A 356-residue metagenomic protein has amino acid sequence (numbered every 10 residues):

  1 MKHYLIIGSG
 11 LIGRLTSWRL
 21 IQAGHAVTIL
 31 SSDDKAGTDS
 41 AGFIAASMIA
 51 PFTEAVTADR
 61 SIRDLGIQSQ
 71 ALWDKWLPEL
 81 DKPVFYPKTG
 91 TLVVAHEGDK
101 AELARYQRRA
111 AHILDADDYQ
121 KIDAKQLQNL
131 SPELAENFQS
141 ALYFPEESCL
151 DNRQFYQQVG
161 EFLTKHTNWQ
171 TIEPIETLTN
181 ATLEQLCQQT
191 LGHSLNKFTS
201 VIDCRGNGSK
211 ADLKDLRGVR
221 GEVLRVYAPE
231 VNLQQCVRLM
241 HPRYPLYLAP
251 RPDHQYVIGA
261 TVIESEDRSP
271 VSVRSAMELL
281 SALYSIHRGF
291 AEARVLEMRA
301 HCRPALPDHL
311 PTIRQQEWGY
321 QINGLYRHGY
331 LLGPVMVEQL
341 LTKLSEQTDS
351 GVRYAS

Functional and structural regions predicted by a protein language model:
K2-T28: N-terminal Rossmann-like FAD-binding beta1-loop-alpha1 element of flavoenzymes
L5-I7, N196-N207, V337: Short hydrophobic core segments
L15-A23, M48-I49, V84-Y86, S200 (+1 more regions): Active-site substrate-recognition segment that forms the wall of the catalytic cavity or substrate channel
Q22-G42: Glycine-rich FAD pyrophosphate-binding loop
A46-L130: Dinucleotide-binding Rossmann-like beta1-alpha1 core, especially the glycine-rich loop that anchors the ADP
K82-H96, R108, D118-E161, T261-S265 (+1 more regions): Helix-loop-beta segment of a Rossmann-like dinucleotide-binding subdomain
A141-S200, C204: Helical element adjacent to the flavin cofactor pocket in flavoenzyme catalytic cores
A293-S356: C-terminal catalytic lobe of FAD-dependent flavoproteins
